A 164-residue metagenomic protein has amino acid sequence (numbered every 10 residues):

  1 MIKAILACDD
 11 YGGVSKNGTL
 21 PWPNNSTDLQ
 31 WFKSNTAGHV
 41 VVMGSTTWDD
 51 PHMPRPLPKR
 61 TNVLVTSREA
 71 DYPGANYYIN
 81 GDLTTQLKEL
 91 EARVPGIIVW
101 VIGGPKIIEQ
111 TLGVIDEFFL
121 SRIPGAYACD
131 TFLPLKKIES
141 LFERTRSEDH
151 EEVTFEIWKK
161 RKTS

Functional and structural regions predicted by a protein language model:
M1-S164: Enzymes that bind and transform nitrogen-containing heteroaromatic metabolites
